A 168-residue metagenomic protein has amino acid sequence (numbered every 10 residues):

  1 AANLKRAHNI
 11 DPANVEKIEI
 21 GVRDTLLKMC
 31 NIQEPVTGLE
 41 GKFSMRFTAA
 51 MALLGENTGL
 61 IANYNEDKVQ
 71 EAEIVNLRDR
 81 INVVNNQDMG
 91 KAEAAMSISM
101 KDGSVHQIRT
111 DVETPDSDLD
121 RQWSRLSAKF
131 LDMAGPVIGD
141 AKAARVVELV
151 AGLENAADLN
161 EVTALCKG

Functional and structural regions predicted by a protein language model:
A1-G168: Terminal-appendage/accessory-domain detector
